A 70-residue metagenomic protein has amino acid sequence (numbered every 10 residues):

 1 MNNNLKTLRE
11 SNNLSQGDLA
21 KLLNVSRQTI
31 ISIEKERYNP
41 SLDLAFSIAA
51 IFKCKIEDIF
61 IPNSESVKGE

Functional and structural regions predicted by a protein language model:
N3-L22: Short basic helix-loop element that most often maps to the first helix and adjoining turn of HTH DNA-binding modules
D18, T29, D58: Residues in the helix-turn-helix
R27-Q28, S32, D43, I61: Base-recognition residues in the alpha-helical recognition helix of bacterial helix-turn-helix
R37-S47, E65-S66: Short, basic-rich loop-to-helix N-cap that marks the start of a DNA-contacting helix
A45-A49, I59-F60: Hydrophobic micro-packing sites on short alpha-helices
F60-E70: Short, charged recognition helix plus adjacent turn of helix-turn-helix-like nucleic-acid-binding domains
